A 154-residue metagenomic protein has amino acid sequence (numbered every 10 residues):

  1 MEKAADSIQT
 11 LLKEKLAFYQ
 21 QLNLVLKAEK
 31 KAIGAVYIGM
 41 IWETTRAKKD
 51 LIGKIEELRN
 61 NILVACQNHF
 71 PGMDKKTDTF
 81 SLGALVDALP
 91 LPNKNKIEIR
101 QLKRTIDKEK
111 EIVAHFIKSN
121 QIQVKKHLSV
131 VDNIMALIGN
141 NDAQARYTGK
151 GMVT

Functional and structural regions predicted by a protein language model:
M1-A84: Extended, charge-rich alpha-helical scaffolding segments
F80-T154: Short terminal interaction segments
